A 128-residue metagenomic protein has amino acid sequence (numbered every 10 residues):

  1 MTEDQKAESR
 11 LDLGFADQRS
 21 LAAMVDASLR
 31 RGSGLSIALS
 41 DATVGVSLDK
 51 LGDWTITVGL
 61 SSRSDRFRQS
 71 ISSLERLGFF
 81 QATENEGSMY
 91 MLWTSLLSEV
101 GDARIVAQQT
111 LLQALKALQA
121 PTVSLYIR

Functional and structural regions predicted by a protein language model:
M1-R128: Structured alpha/beta or helical-core interaction and ligand-binding surfaces enriched in interleaved
